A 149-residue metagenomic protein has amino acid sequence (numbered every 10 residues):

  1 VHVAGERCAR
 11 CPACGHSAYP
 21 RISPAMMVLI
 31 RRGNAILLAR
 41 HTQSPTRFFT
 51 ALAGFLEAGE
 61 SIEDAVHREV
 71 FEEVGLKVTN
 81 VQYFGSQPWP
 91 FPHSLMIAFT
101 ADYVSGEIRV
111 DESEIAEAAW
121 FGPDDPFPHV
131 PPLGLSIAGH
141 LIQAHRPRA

Functional and structural regions predicted by a protein language model:
V1, C8-A13, A65-E73: Basic (Lys/Arg-enriched) interaction patch that binds polyanionic ligands
V1-V3, P45-F49, F91, D111-A149: Nudix hydrolase/Nudix homology domain
E6-A51, F55-L56, K77-V78, A101-Y103: N-terminal strand-loop-strand
M26, L95-I97, A116: Change "...and in nucleic-acid phosphodiester-cleaving endonucleases..." to "...and in nucleic-acid processing enzymes
A51-G85, F99, E107: The catalytic Nudix box helix
Q87-V110: Active-site-adjacent beta-strand/loop module that shapes the phosphate/pyrophosphate-binding cleft
